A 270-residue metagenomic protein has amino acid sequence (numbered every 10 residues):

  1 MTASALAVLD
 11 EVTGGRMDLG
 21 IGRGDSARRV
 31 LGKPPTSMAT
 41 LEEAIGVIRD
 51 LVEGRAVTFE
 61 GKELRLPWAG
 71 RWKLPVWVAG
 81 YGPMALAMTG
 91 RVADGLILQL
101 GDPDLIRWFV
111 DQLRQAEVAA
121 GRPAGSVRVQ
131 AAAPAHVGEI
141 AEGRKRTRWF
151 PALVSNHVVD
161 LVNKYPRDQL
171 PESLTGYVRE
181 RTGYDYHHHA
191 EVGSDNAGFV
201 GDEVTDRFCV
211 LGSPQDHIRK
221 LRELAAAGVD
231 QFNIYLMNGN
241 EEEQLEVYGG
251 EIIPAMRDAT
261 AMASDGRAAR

Functional and structural regions predicted by a protein language model:
M1-V8: Glycine-rich anion/phosphate-binding loops
L9, I48, V76, T89 (+5 more regions): Conserved, mostly hydrophobic/aromatic
V12, R91-V92, A227-V229: Structural motif
V12-G22, E53-G61: Short, flexible active-site-proximal loops enriched in glycine and acidic residues
M17-I21, V76-A79, L96-L98, V127-A133 (+1 more regions): Hydrophobic faces of well-ordered beta-strands that scaffold small-molecule active sites in alpha/beta enzyme cores
D25-R28, L100-P103, N233-E246: Glycine-rich, proline-tolerant flexible connector loops at the mouths of alpha/beta enzymes
P34-L66, I106, D111-A226, R257-R270: An alpha-helical appendage that flanks or caps ligand/catalytic pockets
W77-E117: Loop-centered beta-sheet repeat module
